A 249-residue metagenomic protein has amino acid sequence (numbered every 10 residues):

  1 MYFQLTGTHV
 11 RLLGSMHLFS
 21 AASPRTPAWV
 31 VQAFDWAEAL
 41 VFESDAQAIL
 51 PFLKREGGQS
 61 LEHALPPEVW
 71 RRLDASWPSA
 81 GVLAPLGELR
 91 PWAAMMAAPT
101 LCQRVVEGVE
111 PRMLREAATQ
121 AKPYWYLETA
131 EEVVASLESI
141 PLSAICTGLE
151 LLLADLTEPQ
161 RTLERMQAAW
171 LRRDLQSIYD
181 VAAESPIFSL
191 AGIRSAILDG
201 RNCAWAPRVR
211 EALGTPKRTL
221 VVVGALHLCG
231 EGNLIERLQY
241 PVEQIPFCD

Functional and structural regions predicted by a protein language model:
Y2-I197: Structured, acidic catalytic/metal-binding patches in enzyme active sites
I197-K217: A short, acidic, amphipathic alpha-helical segment used as a generic capping/interface helix at domain edges
R210, R218-D249: C-terminal structured interaction module
